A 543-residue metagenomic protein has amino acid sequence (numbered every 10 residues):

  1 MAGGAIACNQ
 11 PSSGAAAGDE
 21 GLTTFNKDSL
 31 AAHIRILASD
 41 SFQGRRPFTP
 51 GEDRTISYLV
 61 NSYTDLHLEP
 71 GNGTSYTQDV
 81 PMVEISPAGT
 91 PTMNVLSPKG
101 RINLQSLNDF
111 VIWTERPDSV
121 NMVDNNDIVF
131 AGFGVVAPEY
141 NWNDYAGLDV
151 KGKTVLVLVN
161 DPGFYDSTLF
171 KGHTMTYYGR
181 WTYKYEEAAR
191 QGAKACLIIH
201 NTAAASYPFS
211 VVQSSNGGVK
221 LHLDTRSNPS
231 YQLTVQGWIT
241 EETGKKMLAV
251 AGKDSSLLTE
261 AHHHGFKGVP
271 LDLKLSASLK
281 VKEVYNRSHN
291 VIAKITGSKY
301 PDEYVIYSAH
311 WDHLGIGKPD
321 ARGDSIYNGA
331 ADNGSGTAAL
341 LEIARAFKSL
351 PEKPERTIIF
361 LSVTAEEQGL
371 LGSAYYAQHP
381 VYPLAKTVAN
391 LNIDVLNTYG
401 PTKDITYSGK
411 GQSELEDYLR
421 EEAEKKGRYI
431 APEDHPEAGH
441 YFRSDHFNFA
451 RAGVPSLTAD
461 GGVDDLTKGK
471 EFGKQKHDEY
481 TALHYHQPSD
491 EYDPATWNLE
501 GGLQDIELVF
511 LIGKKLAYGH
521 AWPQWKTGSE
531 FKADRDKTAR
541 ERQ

Functional and structural regions predicted by a protein language model:
C8-G71, T90-T92, T296, K526: N-terminal hydrophobic or amphipathic helices/low-complexity stretches enriched in small/hydrophobic/Pro/Gly
A16-T24, D40-P50, D65, D79-P81 (+11 more regions): Second-shell loop/turn segments in exported
Q43-T168: Noncatalytic luminal/extracellular "stalk/propeptide" segments of secretory-pathway proteins
S97-K99, V111-G147, S227-G329, R345-E352: Soluble metallo-hydrolase cores and metallopeptidase-like ectodomains found primarily in the secretory/periplasmic
F133-Q213: A conserved hydrophobic secondary-structure block that centers on an alpha-helix together with its immediately flanking
T174-G179, Y183, E187, A203-A204 (+5 more regions): Acidic/histidine-rich catalytic neighborhood of metal-dependent amide-processing enzymes
T225-K253, Y300, V363-G469, K474-Q475 (+1 more regions): Metal-dependent peptidase/peptidase-like ectodomains
R345, S349, V463-K537: His/Asp/Glu-rich mid-to-C-terminal helical/loop segments that flank catalytic regions of hydrolases
